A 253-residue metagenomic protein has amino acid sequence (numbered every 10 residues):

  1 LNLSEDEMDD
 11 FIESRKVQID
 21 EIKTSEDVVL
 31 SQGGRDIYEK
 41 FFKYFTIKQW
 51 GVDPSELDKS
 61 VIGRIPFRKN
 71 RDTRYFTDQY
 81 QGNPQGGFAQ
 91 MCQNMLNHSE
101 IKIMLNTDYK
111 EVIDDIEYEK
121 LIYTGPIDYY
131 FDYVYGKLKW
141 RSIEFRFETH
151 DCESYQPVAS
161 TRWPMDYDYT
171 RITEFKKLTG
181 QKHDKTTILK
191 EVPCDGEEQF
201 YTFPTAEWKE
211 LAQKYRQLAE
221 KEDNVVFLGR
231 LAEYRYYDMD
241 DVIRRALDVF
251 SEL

Functional and structural regions predicted by a protein language model:
L1-K120, P126-F131: Active-site/ligand-binding neighborhood in enzyme catalytic cores
V29, M95, S99, T179-K182 (+2 more regions): Hydrophobic, Leu/Ile/Phe/Ala-enriched alpha-helical segments that form helix-helix packing faces
V61-R68, Y135, D238-V249: Surface-exposed flexible segments
Q81-F88, R162, R235-V242: Aromatic-acidic/polar surface patches that form glycan- and anion
T107, E111-L218: Mid-domain catalytic core of redox enzymes that form a hydrophobic substrate pocket/lid adjacent to a catalytic redox
T202-L253: C-terminal catalytic lobe of FAD-dependent flavoproteins
